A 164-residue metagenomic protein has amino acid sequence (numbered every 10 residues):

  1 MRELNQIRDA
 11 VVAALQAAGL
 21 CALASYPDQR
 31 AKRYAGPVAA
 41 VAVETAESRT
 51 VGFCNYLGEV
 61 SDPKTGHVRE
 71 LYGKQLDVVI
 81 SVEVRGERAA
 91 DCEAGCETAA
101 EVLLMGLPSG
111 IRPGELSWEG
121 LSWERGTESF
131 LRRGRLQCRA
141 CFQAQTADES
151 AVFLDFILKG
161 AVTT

Functional and structural regions predicted by a protein language model:
M1-P63, V162-T164: Small/polar-rich, solvent-exposed N-terminal microdomains that initiate assembly or binding
D9, A13, V82, E97-M105: Short, acidic/charged, Gly/Pro-enriched secondary-structure junctions
A10-C21, Q29-R30, L121, S129-T164: C-terminal tail/extension regions appended to the core domain(s) of diverse proteins
Y26, T65-H67, S117-S122: Short structured motifs
R30, R69-L71, R125: Residues embedded in well-ordered secondary-structure elements
G66-L76, I157-T164: C-terminal basic regulatory modules in eukaryotic proteins
E70-A90, F130-Q143: Oligomerization/assembly interface segments of phage tail-like spikes and tubes
E93-E149: Acidic-leaning, charged glycine-interspersed low-complexity segments
